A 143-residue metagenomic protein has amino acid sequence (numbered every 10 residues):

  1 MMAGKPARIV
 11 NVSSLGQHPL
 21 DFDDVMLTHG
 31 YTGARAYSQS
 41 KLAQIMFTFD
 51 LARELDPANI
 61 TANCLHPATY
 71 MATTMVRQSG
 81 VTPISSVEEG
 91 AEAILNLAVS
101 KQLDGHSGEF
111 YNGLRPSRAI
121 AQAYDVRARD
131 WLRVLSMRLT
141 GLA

Functional and structural regions predicted by a protein language model:
M1-A3, S14, F49, E92 (+2 more regions): Generic detector of well-ordered secondary structure
M2-A58, H66-V81: Catalytic loop of short-chain dehydrogenase/reductase
K5, T69, K101-Q102, T140: A generic secondary-structure signal for well-formed alpha-helical elements
V12, K41-F47, L65, G90 (+3 more regions): Structural hydrophobic-scaffold residues in regular secondary structure
V81-V134, R138: C-terminal helical subdomain
